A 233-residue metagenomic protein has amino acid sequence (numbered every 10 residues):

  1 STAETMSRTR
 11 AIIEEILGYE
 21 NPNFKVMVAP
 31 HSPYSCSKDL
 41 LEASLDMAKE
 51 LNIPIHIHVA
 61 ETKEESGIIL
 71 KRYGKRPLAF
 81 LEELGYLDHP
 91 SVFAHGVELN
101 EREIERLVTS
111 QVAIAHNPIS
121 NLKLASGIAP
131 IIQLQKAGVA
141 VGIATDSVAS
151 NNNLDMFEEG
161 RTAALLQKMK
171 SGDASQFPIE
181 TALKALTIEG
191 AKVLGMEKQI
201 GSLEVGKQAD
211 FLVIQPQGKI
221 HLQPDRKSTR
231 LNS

Functional and structural regions predicted by a protein language model:
S1-V97: Metal-coordinating catalytic core of metallo-dependent amide/deamination hydrolases
V28, H58, F93, L107 (+7 more regions): Divalent metal-coordination and catalytic microenvironments
E42, A79, I104-E105, I132 (+1 more regions): Alpha-helical segments flanking ligand/cofactor-binding loops in enzyme cores
A48-I53, Y86-H89, R106-A115, K136-V141: Glycine-enriched alpha-helix->loop->beta-strand junction motifs that scaffold or abut catalytic
I55-T62, A125-S126, I132-E159, L194 (+1 more regions): Short acidic/histidine-rich active-site segments
K63-K75, E103-V108, A125-L134, N151-K168: Histidine/acidic-residue-rich catalytic or RNA/ligand-binding cores of hydrolases and nuclease-related proteins
G142-V148, Q167-P178, P224-S228: Short beta-alpha connecting loops at secondary-structure transitions that line or flank enzyme active sites
Q208-S233: C-terminal cap of metal-dependent C-N hydrolases
